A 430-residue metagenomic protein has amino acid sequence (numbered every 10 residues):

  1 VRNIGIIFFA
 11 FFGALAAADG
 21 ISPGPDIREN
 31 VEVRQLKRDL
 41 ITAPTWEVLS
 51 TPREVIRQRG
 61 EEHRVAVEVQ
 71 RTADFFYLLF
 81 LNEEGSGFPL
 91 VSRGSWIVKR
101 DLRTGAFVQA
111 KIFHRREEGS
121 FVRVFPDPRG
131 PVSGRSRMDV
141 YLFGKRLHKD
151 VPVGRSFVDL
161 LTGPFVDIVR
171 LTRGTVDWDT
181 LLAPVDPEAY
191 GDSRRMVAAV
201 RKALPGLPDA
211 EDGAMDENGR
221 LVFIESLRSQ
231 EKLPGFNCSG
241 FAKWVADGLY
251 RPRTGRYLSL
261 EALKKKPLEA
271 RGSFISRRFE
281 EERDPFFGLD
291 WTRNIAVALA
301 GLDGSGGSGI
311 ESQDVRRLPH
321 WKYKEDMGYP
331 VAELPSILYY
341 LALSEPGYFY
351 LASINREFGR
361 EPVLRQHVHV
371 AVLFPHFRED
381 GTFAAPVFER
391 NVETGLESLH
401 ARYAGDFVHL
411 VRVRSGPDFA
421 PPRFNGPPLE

Functional and structural regions predicted by a protein language model:
I4-G5, D39: Short linear sequence motifs
G5-A14: Bacterial N-terminal signal peptides
A18-E430: Cysteine-nucleophile amide-bond enzymes
